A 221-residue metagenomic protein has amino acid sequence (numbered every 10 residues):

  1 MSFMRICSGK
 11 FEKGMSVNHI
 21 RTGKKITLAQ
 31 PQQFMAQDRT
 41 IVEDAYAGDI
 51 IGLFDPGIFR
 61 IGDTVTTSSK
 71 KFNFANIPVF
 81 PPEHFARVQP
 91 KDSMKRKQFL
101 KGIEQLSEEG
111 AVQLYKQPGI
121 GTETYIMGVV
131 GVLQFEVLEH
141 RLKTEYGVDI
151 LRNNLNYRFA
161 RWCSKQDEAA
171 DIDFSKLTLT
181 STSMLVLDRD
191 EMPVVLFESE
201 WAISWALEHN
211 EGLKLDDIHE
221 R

Functional and structural regions predicted by a protein language model:
M1-A86, L100-K101, G119-I126, A170-F174 (+4 more regions): Conserved nucleotide-binding/hydrolysis modules and their immediate coupling elements across P-loop/ASCE NTPase motors
F72-D190: Charged, conformationally dynamic linker/hinge segments that couple catalytic or nucleotide-dependent chemistry
G147, E220-R221: Structural alpha-beta junctions
